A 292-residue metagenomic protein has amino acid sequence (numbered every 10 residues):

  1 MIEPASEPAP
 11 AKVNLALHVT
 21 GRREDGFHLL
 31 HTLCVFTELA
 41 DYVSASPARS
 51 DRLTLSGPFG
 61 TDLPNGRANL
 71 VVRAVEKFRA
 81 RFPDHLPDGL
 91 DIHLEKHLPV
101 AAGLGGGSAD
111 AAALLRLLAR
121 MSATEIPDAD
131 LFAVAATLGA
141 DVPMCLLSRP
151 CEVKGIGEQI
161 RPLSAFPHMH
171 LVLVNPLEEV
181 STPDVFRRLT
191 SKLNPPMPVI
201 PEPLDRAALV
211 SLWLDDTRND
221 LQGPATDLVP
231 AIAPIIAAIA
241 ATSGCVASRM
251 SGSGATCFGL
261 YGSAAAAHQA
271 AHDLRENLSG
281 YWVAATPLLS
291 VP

Functional and structural regions predicted by a protein language model:
M1-A102, R120-E125, A129, F166 (+1 more regions): ATP-binding N-lobe of GHMP and related small-molecule kinases
S6, Y42-S44, P150-E152, L171-L173 (+1 more regions): Conserved hydrophobic/aromatic beta-strand scaffold that supports enzyme active sites
V35-F36, A136-T137, P143-L146, P162-P167 (+1 more regions): Solvent-exposed alpha-helices and their adjacent loops that cap or buttress functional pockets in soluble metabolic
S50-F59, P64, L114, A136 (+1 more regions): Short, basic/glycine-rich phosphate-binding loops at helix/coil junctions that contact nucleotide phosphates
H93-S122, A140, G244-Y261: Glycine/serine-rich anion-binding loops at beta->alpha junctions that coordinate negatively charged ligand groups
A111, L115-E152, Q159: Contiguous, small/hydrophobic- and glycine-enriched helical/loop subdomains that border and often "cap" functional
L147, C151-A247, G262-A265, H272-R275 (+2 more regions): Conserved, helical-rich catalytic subdomain that frames metal- and/or nucleotide-binding sites in enzyme alpha/beta
